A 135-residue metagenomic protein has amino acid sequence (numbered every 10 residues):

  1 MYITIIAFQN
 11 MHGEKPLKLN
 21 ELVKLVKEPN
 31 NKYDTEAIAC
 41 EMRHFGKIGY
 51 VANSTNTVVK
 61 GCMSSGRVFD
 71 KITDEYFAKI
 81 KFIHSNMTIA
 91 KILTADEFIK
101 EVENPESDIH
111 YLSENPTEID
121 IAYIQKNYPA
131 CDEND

Functional and structural regions predicted by a protein language model:
M1-D135: Conserved active-site motif detector
